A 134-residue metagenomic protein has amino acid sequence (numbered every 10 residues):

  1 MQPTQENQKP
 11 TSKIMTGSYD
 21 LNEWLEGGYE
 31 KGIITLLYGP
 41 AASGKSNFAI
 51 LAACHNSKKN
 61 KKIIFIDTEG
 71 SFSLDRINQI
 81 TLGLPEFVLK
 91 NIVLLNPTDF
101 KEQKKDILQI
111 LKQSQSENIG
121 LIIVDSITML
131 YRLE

Functional and structural regions predicted by a protein language model:
M1-N91: The Walker A/P-loop phosphate-binding site
N60-E134: Conserved inter-motif catalytic segment of the P-loop NTP-binding fold
